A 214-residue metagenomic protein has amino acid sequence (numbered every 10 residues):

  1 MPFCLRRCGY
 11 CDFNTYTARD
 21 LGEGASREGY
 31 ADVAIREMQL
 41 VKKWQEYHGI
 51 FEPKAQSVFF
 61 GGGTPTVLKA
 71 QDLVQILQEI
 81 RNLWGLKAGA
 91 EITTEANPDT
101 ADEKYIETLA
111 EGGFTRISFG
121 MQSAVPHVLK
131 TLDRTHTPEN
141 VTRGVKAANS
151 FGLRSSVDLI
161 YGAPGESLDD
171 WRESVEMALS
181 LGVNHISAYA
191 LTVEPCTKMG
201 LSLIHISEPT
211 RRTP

Functional and structural regions predicted by a protein language model:
M1-A31: Canonical Radical SAM [4Fe-4S] cluster-binding loop centered on the CxxxCxxC motif and its immediate flanking residues
S26-Y30, D72, D170, R211: Conserved acidic
A34-E46: A short, N-terminal amphipathic alpha-helix
Y47-I50, W84-L86: Glycine-rich helix-loop-beta junction characteristic of Rossmann-like nucleotide cofactor-binding loops
A55-Q56, K69-L203: Radical SAM/AdoMet-radical enzyme domain recognition
I204-P214: Single conserved hydrophobic/aromatic residue that forms the stacking wall/gate of nucleotide- or nucleobase-binding
